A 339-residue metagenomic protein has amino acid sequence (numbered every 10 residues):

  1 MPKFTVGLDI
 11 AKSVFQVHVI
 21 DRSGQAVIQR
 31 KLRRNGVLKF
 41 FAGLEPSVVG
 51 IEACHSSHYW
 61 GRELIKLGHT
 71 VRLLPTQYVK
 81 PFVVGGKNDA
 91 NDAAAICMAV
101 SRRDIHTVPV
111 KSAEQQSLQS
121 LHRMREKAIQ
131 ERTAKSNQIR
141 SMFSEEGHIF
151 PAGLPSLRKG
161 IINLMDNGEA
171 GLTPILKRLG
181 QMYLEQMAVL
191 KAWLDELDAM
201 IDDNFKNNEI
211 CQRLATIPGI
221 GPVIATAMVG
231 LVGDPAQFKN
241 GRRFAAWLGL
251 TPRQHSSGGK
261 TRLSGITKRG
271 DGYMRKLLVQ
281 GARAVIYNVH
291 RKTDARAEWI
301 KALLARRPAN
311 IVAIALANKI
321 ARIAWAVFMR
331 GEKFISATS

Functional and structural regions predicted by a protein language model:
M1-R72, V79-P81, N91: Glycine/alanine-rich phosphate-binding loops at beta-alpha junctions
I65-V71, K87-A90, E145-A152: A short alpha->loop->secondary-structure connector
R72-R123, I161, D166, G258-R269 (+1 more regions): Short alpha-helix plus adjacent loop in nuclease-associated cores
R103-H106, K135-S136, L194-D195, G233-Q237 (+2 more regions): Short helix-capping/linker segments at secondary-structure and domain boundaries
R123-R213: Glycine-rich, often acidic, oxyanion-interacting loops/wings at catalytic, nucleic-acid, or phospho-protein interfaces
R213-T216, P222-A305, A309: Phosphate-backbone recognition surface of nucleic-acid-processing proteins
G259, A297-S339: Low-complexity, acidic/Ser/Thr- and charged residue-rich accessory regions of DNA metabolism proteins
